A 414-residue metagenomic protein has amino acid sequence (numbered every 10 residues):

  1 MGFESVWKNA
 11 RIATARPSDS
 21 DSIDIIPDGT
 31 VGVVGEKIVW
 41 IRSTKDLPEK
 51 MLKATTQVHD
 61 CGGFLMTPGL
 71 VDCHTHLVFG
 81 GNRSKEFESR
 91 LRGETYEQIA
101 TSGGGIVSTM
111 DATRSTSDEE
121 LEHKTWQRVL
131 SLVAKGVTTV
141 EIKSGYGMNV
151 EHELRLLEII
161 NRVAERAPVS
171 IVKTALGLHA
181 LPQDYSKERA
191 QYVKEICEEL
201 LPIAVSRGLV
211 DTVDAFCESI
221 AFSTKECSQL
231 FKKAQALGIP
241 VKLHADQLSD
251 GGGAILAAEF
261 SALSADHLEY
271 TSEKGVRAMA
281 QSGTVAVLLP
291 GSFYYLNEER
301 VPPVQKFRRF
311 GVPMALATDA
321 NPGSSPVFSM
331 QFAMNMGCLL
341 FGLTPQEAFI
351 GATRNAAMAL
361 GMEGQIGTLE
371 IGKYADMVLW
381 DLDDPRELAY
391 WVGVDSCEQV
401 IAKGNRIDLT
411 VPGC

Functional and structural regions predicted by a protein language model:
M1-K50, P385-E387: N-terminal metal-binding scaffold of metallo-dependent hydrolase/deaminase domains
V6, T56-D60, K173, V400: Conserved beta-strand scaffold positions in the cores of enzyme catalytic domains, especially in NTP/NDP-utilizing
A10, V31, E36, G63 (+14 more regions): Divalent metal-coordination and catalytic microenvironments
I26, E370-K373: Residue-level recognition of short, solvent-exposed, well-ordered loop/turn junctions that link secondary-structure
C61-K124: Metal-associated gating/positioning segment near the N- to mid-region
T109-K124, L130, T138-G251: Metal-coordinating catalytic core of metallo-dependent amide/deamination hydrolases
L132, A204, L230, A234 (+3 more regions): Generic structural signal for hydrophobic
P240, D250-T368, W380-R386, V392-V394 (+2 more regions): Active-site-adjacent C-terminal substructures of enzyme catalytic domains
